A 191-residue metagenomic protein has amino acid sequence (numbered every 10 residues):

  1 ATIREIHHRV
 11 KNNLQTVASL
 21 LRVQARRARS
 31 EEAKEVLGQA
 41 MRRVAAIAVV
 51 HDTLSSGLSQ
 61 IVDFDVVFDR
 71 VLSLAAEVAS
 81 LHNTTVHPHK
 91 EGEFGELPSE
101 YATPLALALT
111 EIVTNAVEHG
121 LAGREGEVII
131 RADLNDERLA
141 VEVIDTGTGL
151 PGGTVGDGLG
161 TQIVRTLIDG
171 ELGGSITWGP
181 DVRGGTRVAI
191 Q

Functional and structural regions predicted by a protein language model:
A1-I3, V62, A79-E127: Conserved short strand/loop->alpha-helix "switch" segment adjacent to the catalytic nucleotide/phosphoryl-transfer site
R4-Q15, S19, V23: Conserved phosphoacceptor histidine of two-component systems
R22-E35, L58: Short acidic helix/loop segment immediately C-terminal to the autophosphorylated histidine in two-component histidine
L37-A40, A45, V49, T53 (+2 more regions): Short beta-to-alpha transition helix within the HATPase_c
E125-E137: Short beta-strand/loop element within the Bergerat-fold HATPase_c
V128, T186-I190: Hydrophobic core positions in the C-terminal catalytic ATP-binding module
D145: Acidic ATP/Mg2+-coordinating residue in the GHKL
G152-V182: ATP phosphate-binding glycine-rich loop and adjacent ATP-lid/helix-beta elements within ATP-binding kinase/ATPase
